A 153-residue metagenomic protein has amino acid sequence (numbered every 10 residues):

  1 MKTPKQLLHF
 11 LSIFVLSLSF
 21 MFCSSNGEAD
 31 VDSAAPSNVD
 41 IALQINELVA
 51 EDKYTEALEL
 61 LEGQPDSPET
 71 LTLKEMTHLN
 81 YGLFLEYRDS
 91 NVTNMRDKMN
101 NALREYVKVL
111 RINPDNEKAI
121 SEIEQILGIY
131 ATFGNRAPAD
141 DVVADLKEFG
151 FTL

Functional and structural regions predicted by a protein language model:
S19-F22: C-terminal motif of bacterial Sec signal peptides marking the signal peptidase cleavage site
S24-N38: Bacterial Sec signal peptide processing site at the extreme N-terminus
E28-V31, K118-L153: Terminal, low-structured helical/coil segments at or just beyond the last alpha-helical repeat
S37-S67, F84-N91, M95: Alpha-helical segment of the N-proximal tetratricopeptide repeat
L43, L73, N80, F84-Y87 (+1 more regions): "A position-specific structural signal for the A-helix of alpha-solenoid helical repeats
T55, N91-E105, T132-L146: Structural signature of tandem alpha-helical TPR/SEL1-like repeats, specifically the intra-repeat loop/turn
A57, Q64-P65, A102, V109 (+1 more regions): Alpha-helical solenoid scaffolds that mediate protein-protein interactions, centered on TPR/SEL1-like repeats but also
E69-T72, P114: Short coil turns that delineate tetratricopeptide repeat
